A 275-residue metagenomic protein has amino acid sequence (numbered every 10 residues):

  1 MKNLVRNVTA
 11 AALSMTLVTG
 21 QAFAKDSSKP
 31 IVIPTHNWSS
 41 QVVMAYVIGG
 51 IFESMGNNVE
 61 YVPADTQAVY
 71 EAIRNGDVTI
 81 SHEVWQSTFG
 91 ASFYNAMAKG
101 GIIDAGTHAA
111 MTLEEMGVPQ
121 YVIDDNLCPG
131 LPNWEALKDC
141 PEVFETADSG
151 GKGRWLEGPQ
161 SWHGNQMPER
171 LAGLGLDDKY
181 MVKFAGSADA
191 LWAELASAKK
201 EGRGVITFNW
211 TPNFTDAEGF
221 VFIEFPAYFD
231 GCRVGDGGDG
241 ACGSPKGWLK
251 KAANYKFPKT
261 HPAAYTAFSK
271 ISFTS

Functional and structural regions predicted by a protein language model:
M1-T9: Bacterial N-terminal signal peptides that target proteins for export
V18-A24: Sec/Tat signal peptide C-region and signal peptidase I cleavage site
D26-S40, N57-V62, K152-L156, F268: Short, well-ordered beta-strand elements
S39-N58, R170-L171: Short, polar/charged alpha-helical segment
A45, A64-G100, A190, E194 (+2 more regions): Pocket-flanking alpha-helical
V78-E83, L156-V234: Ligand-binding pocket segment of bilobal, Venus flytrap-like solute-binding proteins
G101-L156: A conserved helix-loop-strand patch within extracytoplasmic ligand-binding domains of the periplasmic binding
E114-N126, K246-T260: A bilobed periplasmic-binding-protein/Venus flytrap-type ligand-binding module shared by bacterial periplasmic
